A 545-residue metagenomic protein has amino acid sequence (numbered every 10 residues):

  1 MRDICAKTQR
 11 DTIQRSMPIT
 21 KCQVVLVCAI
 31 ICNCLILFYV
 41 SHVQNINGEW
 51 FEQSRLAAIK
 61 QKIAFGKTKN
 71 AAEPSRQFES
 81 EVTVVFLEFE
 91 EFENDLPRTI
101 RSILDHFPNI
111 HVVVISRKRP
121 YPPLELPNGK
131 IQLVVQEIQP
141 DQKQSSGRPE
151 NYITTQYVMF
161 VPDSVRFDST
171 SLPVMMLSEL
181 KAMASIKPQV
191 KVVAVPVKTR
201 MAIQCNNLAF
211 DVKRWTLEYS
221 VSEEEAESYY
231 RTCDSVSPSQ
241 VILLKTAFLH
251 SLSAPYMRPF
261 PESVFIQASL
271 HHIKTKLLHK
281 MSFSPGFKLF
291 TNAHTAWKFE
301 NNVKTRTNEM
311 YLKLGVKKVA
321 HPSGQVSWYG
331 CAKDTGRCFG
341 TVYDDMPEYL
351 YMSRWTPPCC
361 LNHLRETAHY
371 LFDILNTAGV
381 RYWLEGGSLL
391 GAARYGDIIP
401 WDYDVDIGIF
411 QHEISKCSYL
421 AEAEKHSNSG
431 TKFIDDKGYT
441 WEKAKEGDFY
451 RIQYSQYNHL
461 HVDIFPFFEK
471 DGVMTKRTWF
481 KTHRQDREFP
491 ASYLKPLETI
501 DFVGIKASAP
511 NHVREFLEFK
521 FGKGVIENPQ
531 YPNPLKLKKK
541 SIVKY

Functional and structural regions predicted by a protein language model:
R2-I63: N-terminal signal-anchor transmembrane helix specifying type II single-pass membrane topology of secretory-pathway
Q23-I31, L35, S353-N376, E424-K520 (+1 more regions): Conserved catalytic core of two-metal-ion nucleotidyltransferases
A29-C34, Q53-N70, Y229, V236-S239 (+4 more regions): C-terminal catalytic/acceptor-binding lobe
F78, R98-I110: Short, acidic, metal-binding catalytic loop of nucleotide-sugar glycosyltransferases
P140-Y157: Active-site nucleotide-sugar/metal-binding loop of Leloir-type enzymes
T154-S169, G408: Short beta-strand-to-loop acidic/aromatic patch adjacent to the donor-nucleotide binding site
D168, L172-L252, K432-F467, M474-T482: Conserved catalytic core of nucleotide-sugar-dependent glycosyltransferases
F372-V405, S415: Active-site nucleotide-donor binding segment shared across nucleotidyl transfer reactions
